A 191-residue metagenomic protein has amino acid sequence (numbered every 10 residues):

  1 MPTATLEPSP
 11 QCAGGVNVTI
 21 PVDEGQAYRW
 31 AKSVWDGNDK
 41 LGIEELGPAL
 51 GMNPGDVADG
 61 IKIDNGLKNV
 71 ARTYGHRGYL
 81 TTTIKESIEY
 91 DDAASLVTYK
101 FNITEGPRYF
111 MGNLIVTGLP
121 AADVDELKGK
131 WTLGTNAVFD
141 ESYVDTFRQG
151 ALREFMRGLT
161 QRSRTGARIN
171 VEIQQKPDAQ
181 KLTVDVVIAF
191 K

Functional and structural regions predicted by a protein language model:
M1-K191: Periplasmic polypeptide-binding modules associated with outer-membrane biogenesis and secretion
